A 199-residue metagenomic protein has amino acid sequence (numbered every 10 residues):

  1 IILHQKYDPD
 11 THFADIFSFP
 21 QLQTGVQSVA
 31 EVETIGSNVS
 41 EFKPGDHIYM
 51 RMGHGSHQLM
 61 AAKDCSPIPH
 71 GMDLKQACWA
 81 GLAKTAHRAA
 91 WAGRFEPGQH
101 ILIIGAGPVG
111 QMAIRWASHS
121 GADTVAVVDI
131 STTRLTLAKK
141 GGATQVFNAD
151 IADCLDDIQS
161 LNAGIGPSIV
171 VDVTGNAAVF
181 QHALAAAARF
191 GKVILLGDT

Functional and structural regions predicted by a protein language model:
I1, R51-A62: A structural motif shared across PLP-dependent enzymes of the aminotransferase-like
I2-M52: Glycine-rich beta-strand-centered segment in the early N-terminal region that forms part of a ligand/cofactor-binding
T34, D129, G197: Conserved acidic E/D residue at the C-terminus of a beta-strand in Rossmann-like folds
H47, H100, G191-V193: Short glycine-centered segments of the SAM/dcSAM-binding site in methyltransferase folds
L59-M72: Short, compositionally biased
D73-A152, D156: Mid-domain Rossmann-like dinucleotide-binding core that forms the NAD(H)/NADP(H) cofactor-binding site
G93-F95, T136, G141-T199: Glycine-rich cofactor phosphate-binding loops and adjacent beta1-alpha1 units of small-molecule cofactor enzyme domains
